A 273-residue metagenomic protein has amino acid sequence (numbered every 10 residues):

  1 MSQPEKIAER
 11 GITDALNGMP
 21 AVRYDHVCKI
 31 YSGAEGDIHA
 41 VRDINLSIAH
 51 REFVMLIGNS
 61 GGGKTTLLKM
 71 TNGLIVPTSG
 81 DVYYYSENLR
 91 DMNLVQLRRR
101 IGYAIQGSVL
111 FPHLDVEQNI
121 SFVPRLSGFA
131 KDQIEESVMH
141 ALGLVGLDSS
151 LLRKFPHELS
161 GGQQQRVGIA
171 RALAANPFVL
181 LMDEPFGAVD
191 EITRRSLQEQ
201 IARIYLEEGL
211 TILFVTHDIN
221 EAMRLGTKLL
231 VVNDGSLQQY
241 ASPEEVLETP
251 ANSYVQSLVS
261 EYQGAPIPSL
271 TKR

Functional and structural regions predicted by a protein language model:
N72: Helix-to-loop junction immediately C-terminal to a conserved catalytic motif
G80-N88, L97: Conserved ABC transporter NBD signature motif
R125, D132-S150: Conserved ABC ATPase "signature" region
F155-L159, Q163: Conserved ABC ATPase signature
N176: Conserved catalytic motifs of ABC-family nucleotide-binding domains
D234-G235: Conserved ABC ATPase "signature" C-loop
Y240-A241, T249: ABC ATPase "signature
